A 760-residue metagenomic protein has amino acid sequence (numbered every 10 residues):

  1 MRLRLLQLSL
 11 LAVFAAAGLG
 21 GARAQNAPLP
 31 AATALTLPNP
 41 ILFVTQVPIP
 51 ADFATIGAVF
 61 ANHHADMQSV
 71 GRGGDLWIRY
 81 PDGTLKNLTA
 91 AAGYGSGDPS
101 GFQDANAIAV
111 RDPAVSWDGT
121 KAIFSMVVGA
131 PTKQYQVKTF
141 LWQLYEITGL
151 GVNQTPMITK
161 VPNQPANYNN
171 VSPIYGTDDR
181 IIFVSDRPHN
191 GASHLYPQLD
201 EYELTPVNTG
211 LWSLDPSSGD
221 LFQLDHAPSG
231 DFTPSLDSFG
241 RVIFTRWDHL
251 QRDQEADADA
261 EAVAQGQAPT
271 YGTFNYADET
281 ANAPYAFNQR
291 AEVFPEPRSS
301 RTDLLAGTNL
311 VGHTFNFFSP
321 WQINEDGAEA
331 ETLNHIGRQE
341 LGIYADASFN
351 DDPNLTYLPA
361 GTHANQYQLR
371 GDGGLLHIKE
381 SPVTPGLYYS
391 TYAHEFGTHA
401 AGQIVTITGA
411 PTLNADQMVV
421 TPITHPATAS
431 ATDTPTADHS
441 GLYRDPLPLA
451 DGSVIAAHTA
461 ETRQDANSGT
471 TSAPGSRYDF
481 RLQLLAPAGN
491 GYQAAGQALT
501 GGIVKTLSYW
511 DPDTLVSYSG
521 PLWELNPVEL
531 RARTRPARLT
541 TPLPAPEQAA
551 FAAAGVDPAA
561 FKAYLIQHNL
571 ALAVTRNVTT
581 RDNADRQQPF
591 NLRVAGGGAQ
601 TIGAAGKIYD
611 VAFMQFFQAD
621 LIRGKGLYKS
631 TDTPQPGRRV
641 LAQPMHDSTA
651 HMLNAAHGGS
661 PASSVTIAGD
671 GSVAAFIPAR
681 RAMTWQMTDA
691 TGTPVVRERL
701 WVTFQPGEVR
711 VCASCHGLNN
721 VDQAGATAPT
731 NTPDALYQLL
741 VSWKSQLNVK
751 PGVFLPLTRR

Functional and structural regions predicted by a protein language model:
P28-L35, N106-D118, S172-Y175, S235-L236 (+4 more regions): Structural signature of eukaryotic scaffold interfaces centered on beta-propeller domains
L37, R72, A109-R111, D118 (+12 more regions): Beta-rich catalytic cores
V44-G71, S125-L141, F183-T205, W247-S319 (+6 more regions): Short, conserved, GDST-rich strand-edge loop motifs in beta-rich repeat architectures
L85-G129, M157-N167: Blade-loop segments of beta-propeller domains
T148-N153, N324-E331, G337-E340, T406-T421 (+2 more regions): Short loop/turn segments immediately following beta-strands, especially the blade-tip and inter-blade linker loops
L224-D231, G337-I343, R370-L375, M418-A450 (+2 more regions): Conserved blade-ending motifs and adjacent loop-strand segments that build the rim/top face of beta-propeller domains
G520-P521, S664-V665, G669-K750: Sequence context surrounding c-type heme c attachment/ligation sites in exported
